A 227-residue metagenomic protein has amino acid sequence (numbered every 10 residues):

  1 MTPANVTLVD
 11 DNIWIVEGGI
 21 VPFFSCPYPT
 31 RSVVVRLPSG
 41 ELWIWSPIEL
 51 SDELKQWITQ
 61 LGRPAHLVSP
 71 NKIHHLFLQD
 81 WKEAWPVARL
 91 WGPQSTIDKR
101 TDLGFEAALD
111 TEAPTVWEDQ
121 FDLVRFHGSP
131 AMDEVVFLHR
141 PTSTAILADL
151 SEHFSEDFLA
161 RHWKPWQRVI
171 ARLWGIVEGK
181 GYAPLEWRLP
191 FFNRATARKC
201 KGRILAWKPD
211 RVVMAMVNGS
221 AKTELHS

Functional and structural regions predicted by a protein language model:
M1-I48, F105-I170, K199-C200: Catalytic core of the metallo-beta-lactamase
D10-D11, I48-E49, L61-H66, F77-D80 (+2 more regions): Cap/insert and terminal regions of metallo-dependent hydrolase folds
F23-F24, D52, I73-F77, I97-R100 (+3 more regions): Active-site environment of divalent metal-dependent phosphoester hydrolases
P29, S51-K55, H75, A197-R198: Short, well-ordered alpha-helical scaffold segments within catalytic/effector domains
V34, K55, K201-L205: Generic structural signal for well-ordered alpha-helical scaffold segments
W45-S46, A65-K72, W91-P93, I146-A148 (+1 more regions): Active-site neighborhood of phospho(di)ester-bond hydrolases with catalytic His/Asp-centered motifs
Q56-Q60, V136, I204: Structural motif
W57-V116: Active-site HxH/HxHxD metal-binding segment of metal-dependent hydrolases
